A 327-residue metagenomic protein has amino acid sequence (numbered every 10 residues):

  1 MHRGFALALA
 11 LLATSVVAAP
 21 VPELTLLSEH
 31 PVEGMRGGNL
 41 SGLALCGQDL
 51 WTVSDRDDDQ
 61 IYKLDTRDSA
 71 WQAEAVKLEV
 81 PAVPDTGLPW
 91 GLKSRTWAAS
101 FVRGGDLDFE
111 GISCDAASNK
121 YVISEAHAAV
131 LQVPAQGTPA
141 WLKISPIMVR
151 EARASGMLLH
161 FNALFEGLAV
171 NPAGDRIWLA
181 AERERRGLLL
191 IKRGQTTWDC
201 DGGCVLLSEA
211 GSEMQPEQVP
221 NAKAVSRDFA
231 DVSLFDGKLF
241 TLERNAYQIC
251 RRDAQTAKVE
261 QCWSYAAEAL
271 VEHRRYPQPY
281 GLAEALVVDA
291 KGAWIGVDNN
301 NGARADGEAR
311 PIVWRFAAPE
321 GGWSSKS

Functional and structural regions predicted by a protein language model:
M1-A6: Bacterial N-terminal signal peptides that target proteins for export
A10: CBM-like carbohydrate-recognition segments
A13-S15: N-terminal signal peptide c-region/cleavage motif recognized by signal peptidases
A19-S327: Sequence/structural signature of beta-propeller domains
